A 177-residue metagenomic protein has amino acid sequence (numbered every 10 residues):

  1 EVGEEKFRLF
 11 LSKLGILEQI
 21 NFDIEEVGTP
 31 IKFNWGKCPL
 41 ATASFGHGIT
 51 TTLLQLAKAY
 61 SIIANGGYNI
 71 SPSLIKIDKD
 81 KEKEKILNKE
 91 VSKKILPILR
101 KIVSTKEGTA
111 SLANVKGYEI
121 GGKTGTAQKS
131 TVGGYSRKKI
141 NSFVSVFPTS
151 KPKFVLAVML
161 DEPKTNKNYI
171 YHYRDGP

Functional and structural regions predicted by a protein language model:
E1-K167: Beta-lactam-recognizing serine transpeptidase/beta-lactamase-like catalytic domain environment
H172-P177: Short, intrinsically disordered, charge-balanced linker/junction segments flanking boundaries in proteins
